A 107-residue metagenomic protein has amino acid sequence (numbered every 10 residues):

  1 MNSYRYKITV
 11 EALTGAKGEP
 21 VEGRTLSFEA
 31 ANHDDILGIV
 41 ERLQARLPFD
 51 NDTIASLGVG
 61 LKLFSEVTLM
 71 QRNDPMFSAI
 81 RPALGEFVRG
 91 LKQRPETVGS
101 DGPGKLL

Functional and structural regions predicted by a protein language model:
M1-N51, Q71, P75, A79-L107: N-terminal intrinsically disordered, cationic/polar leader segments that include organellar targeting peptides
S56-T68: An amphipathic alpha-helical micro-motif enriched in hydrophobic residues with embedded/adjacent acidic residues
